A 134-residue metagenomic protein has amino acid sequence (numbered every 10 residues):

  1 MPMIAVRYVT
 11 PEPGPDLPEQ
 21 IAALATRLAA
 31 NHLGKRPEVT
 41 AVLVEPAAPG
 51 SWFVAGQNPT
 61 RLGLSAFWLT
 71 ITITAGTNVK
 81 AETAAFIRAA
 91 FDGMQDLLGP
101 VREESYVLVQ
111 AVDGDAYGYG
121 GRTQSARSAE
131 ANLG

Functional and structural regions predicted by a protein language model:
M1-G134: A domain-level signal for the structural core that forms small-molecule/cofactor-binding pockets and catalytic centers
